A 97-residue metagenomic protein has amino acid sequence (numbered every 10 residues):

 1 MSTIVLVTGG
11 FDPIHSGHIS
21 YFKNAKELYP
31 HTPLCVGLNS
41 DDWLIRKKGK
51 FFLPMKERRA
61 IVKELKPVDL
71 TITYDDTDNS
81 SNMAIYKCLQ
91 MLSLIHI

Functional and structural regions predicted by a protein language model:
M1-I95: Nucleotidyltransferase catalytic core that binds NTPs
